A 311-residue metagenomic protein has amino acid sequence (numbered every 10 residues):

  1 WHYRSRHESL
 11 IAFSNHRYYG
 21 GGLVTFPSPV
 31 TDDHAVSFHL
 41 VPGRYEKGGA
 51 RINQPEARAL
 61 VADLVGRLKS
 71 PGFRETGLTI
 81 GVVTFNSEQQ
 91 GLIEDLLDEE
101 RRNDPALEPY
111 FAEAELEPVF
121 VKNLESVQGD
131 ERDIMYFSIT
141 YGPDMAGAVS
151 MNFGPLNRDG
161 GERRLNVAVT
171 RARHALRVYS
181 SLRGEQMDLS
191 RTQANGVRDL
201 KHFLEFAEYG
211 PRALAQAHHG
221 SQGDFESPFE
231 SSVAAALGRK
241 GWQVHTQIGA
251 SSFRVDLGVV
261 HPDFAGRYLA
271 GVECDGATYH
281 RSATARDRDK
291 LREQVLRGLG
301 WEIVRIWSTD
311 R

Functional and structural regions predicted by a protein language model:
W1-S28, F85-N86, T170-R171, S181-D188: Conserved coupling/interface region of RecA-like P-loop/ASCE motor cores
N15, A146-I248: Helicase C-terminal subdomain and adjacent C-terminal extension
G21-D98: Conserved helicase/translocase motor-coupling segment
L107-M135, G142: Conserved motor-coupling elements within RecA-like helicase/translocase cores
D130-G142, A146-S150, L176-R177: A short beta-strand element within the Helicase C-terminal
A236-L269: Active-site metal-binding core of divalent-cation-utilizing nuclease and nuclease-like domains
G258-E293: Short beta-strand-loop-alpha-helix junction that forms the active-site gateway of nucleic-acid-processing nucleases
D287, R297-R311: Basic, glycine-rich
